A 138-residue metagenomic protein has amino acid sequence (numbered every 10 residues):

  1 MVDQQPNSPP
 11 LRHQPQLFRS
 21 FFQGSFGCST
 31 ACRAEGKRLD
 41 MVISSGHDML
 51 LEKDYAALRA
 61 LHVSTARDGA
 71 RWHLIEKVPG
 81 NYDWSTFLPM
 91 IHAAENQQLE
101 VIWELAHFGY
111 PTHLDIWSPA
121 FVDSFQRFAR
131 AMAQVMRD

Functional and structural regions predicted by a protein language model:
M1-V63: N-terminal carbohydrate-binding accessory modules
A57-D138: Substrate-binding cleft and catalytic face of glycoside hydrolase catalytic domains, especially the flexible beta-alpha
